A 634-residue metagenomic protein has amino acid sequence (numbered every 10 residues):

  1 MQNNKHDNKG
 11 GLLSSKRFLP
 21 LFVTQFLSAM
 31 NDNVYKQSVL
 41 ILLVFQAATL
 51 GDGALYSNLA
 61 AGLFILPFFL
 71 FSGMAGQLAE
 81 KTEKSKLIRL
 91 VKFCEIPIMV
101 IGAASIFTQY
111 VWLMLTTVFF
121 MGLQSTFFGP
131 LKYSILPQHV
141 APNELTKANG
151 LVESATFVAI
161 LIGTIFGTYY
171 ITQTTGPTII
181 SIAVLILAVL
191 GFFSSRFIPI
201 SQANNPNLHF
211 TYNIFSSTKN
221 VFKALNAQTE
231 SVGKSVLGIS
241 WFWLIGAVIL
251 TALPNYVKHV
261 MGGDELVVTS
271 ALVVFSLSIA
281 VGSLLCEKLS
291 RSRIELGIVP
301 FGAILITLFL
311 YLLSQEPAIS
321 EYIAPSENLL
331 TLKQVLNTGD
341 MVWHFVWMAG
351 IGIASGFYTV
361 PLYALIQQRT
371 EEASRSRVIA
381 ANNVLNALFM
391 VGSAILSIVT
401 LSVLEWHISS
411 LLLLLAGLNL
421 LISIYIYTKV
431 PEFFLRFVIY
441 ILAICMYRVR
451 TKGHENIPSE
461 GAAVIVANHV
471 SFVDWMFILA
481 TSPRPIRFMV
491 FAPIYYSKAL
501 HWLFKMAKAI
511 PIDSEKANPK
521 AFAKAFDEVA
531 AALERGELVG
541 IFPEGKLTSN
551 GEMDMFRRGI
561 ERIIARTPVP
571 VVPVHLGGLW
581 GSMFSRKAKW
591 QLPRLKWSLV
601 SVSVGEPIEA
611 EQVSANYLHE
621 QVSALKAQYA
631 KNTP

Functional and structural regions predicted by a protein language model:
Q2-L19, S201-L237, V260, N328-V335: Juxtamembrane intracellular "pre-TM" segments in multi-pass secondary transporters
L19-Q37, A60-I98, L113-T172, A188 (+6 more regions): Substrate-agnostic recognition of the 12-TM MFS/MFS-like secondary transporter fold
S38-T49, A103-T108, L161-V184, H259-V260 (+2 more regions): Transmembrane alpha-helix termini and helix-breaking/packing motifs in multi-pass membrane transporters
F93-Q109, I304-N337: C-terminal ends and interior cores of transmembrane alpha-helices in multi-pass membrane transporters/permeases
S134, Q138, V184-F210, P317-S320 (+1 more regions): Helix-loop junctions on the cytosolic side of multi-pass membrane transporters, especially the intracellular loop
T178-R196, S410-I424: Symmetry-related core transmembrane helices of the 12-TM Major Facilitator Superfamily/SLC fold
S459-P519: Catalytic core of membrane glycerolipid acyltransferases/transacylases, capturing the structured, soluble-facing
S549-N616: A cross-family acyltransferase "interaction/gating" segment
